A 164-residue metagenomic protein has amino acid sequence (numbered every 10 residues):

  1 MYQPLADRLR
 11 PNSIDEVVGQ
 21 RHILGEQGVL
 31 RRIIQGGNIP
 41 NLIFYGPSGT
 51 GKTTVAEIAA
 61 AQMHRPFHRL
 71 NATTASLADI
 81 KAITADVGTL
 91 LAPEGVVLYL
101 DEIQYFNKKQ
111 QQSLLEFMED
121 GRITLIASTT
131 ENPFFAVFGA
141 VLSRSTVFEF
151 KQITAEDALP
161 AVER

Functional and structural regions predicted by a protein language model:
M1-G36: A short, basic N-terminal segment
M1-Q3, R32-L70, A85-G88, L115-D120: Walker A/P-loop
D15, L42, F148: Conserved beta-strand position immediately N-terminal to the Walker
I23-Q27, R65-V97, K108: Short glycine-rich substrate-engagement loop in P-loop NTPases that contacts/grips substrate
R31-Q35, K109-S143: Conserved catalytic/switch belt of AAA+ P-loop NTPases
L70, Y99, T124-S128, E149: Structural recognition of the conserved hydrophobic beta-strand(s) that form the central parallel beta-sheet of P-loop
N71-T73, T146-L159: Conserved AAA+ ATPase "SRH/arginine-finger" region at the nucleotide-binding site
L98-L100, L114: Walker B beta-strand of ABC/ABC-like P-loop ATPase nucleotide-binding domains, specifically the conserved hydrophobic
